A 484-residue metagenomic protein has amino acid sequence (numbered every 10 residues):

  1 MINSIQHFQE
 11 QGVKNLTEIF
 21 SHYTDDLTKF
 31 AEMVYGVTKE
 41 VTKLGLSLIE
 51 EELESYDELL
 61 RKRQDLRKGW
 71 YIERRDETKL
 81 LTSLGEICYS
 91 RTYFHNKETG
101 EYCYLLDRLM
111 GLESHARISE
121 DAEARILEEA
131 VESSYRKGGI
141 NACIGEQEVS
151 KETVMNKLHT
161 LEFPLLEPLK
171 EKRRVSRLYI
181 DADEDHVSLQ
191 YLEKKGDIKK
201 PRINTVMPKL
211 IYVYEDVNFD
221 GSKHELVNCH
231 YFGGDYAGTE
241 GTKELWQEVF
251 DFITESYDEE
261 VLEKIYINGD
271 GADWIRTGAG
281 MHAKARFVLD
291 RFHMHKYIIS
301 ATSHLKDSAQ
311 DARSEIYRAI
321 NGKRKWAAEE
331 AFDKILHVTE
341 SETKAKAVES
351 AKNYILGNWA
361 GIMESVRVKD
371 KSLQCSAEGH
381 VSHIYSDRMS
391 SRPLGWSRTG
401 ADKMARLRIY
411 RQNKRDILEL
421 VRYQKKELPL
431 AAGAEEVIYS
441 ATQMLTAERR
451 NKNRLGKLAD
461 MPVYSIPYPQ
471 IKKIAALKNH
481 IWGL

Functional and structural regions predicted by a protein language model:
M1-E51, F94-L484: Catalytic center-proximal scaffold of phosphoryl-transfer enzymes
F30-T82, R91-T92: An N-terminal, globular interaction/scaffold subdomain
W70, R75-T78, T82-L112: Cys/His-rich short segments
